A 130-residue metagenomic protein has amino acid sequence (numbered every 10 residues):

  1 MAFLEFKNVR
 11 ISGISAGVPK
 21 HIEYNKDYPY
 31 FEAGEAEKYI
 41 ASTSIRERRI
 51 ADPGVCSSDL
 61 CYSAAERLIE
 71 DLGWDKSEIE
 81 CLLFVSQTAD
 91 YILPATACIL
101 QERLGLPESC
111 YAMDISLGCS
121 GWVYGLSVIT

Functional and structural regions predicted by a protein language model:
M1-E80, E102-L104: Conserved "HGTGT" condensation-loop signature of ketosynthase/thiolase-family condensing enzymes that catalyze
S12-S15, V85, S116: Short beta-strand segments
K38-S42, R46-S58, Q87-T130: Conserved catalytic cysteine-centered active-site region of acyl-thioester-dependent Claisen-condensing enzymes
C81-Q87: Short glycine-rich or small-residue beta-strand-to-loop segments that form or flank ligand, phosphate, metal/Fe-S
